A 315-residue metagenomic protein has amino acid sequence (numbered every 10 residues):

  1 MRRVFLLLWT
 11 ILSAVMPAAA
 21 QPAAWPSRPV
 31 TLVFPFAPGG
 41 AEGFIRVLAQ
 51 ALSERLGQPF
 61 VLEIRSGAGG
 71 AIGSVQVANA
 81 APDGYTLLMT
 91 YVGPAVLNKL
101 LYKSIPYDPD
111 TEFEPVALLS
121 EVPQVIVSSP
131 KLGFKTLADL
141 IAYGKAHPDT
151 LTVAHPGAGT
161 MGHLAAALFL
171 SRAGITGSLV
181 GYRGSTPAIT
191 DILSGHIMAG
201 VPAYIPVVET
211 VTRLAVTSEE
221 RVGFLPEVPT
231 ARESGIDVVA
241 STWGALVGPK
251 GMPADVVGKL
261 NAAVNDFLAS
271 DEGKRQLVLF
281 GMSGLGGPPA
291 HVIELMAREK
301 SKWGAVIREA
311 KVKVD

Functional and structural regions predicted by a protein language model:
M1-S27, D315: Short, low-complexity disordered leader/linker segments with a strong preference for bacterial N-terminal type II
A20-T111, T150-T152, A158, S171-V201 (+3 more regions): N-terminal (or domain-start) structured segment
S27, S53-G57, A173, G223 (+2 more regions): A short C-terminal helix-loop "cap" of Rossmann-like NAD(P)-dependent dehydrogenase/epimerase domains
S27-P29, S171-R172, G177, A254-D315: An extracytoplasmic/periplasmic, membrane-proximal ligand-sensing/linker region
G43, V47, A51, I72 (+13 more regions): Extracytoplasmic/secreted proteins, especially bacterial periplasmic and envelope-associated proteins
N79-Y85, L100-R183, S241-Q276: Hinge/capping helix and adjacent helix->loop/strand transition within the periplasmic-binding protein
E121, Y204-A269, R298-S301: C-terminal lobe and pocket-closing loops of periplasmic/extracytoplasmic Venus-flytrap solute-binding proteins
